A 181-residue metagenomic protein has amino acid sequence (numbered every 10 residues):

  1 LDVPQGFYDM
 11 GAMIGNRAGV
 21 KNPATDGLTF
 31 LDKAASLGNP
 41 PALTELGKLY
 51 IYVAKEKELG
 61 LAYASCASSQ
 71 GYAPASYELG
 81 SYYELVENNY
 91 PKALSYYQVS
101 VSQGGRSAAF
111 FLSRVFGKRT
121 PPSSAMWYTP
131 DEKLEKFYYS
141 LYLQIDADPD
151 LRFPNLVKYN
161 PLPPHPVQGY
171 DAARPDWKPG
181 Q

Functional and structural regions predicted by a protein language model:
L1-Q5, N16-A18, S36-P40, Y50-V53 (+6 more regions): Short helix-capping/linker turns of helical repeat alpha-solenoids
F7-D9, L43-E45, S76, A109 (+1 more regions): Canonical tetratricopeptide repeat
V20-F30, V53-Y63, V86-Y96, Y128-L134: Structural signature of tandem alpha-helical TPR/SEL1-like repeats, specifically the intra-repeat loop/turn
Y77-E78, E84-L85, P91-K118, M126 (+2 more regions): Structured C-terminal portions of repeat-based eukaryotic scaffold domains
P121-Q181: Terminal, low-structured helical/coil segments at or just beyond the last alpha-helical repeat
